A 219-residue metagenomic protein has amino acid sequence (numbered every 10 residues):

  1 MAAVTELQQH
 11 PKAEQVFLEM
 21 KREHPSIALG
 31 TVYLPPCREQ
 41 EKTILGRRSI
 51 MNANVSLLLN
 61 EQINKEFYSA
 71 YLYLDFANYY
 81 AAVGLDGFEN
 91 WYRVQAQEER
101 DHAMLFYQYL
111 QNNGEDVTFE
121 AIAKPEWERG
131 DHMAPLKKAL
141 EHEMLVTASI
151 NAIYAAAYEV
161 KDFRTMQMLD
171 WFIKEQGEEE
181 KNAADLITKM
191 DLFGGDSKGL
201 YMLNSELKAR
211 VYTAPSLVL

Functional and structural regions predicted by a protein language model:
A2-A3: Residue-level detector of structural "landmarks"
L7-L219: Iron-associated oxidoreductase/ferritin-like identity signal
